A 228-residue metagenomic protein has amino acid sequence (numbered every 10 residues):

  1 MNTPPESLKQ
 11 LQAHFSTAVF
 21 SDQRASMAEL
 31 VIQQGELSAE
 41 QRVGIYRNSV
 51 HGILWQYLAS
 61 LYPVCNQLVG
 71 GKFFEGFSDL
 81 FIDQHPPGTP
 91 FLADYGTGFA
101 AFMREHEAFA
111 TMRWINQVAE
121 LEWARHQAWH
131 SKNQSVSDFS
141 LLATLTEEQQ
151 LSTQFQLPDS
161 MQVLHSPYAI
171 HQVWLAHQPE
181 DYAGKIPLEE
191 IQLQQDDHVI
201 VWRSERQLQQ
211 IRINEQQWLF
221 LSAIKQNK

Functional and structural regions predicted by a protein language model:
M1-Q134: N-terminal, charged low-complexity regulatory/assembly segments
D83-E215: Hydrophobic packing positions characteristic of elongated beta-solenoid/beta-helix-type spike/fiber shafts
Q217-F220: Short alpha-helical "packing" element that flanks the helix-turn-helix/winged-helix DNA-binding module
A223-K228: Short capping segments at the starts of secondary-structure elements
